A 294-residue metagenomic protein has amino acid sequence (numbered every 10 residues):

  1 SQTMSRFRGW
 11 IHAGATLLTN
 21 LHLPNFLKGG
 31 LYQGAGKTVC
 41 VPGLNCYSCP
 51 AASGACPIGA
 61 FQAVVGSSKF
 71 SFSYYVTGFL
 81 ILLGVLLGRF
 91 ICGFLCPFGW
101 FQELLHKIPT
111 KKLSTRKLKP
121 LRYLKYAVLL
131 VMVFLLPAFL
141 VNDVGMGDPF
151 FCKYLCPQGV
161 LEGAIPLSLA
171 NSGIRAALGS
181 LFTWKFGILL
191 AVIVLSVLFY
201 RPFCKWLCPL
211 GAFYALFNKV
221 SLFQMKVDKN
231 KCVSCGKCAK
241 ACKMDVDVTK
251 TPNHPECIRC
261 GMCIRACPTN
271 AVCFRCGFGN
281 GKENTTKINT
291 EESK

Functional and structural regions predicted by a protein language model:
S1-T249, P255-K294: Non-ligating segments of multi-cofactor redox enzymes
